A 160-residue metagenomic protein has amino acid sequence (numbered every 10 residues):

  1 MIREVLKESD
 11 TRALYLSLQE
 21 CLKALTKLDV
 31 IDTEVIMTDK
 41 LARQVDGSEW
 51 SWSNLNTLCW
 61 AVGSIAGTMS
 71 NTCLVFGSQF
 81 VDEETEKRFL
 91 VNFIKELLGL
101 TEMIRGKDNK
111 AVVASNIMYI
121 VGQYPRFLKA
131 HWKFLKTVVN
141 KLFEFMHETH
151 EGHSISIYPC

Functional and structural regions predicted by a protein language model:
M1-R88: Alpha-helical repeat/alpha-solenoid scaffolds of the HEAT/ARM/MIF4G superfamily and closely related elongated all-alpha
I2-D10, K40-S53, E96-A111, Y124-F127 (+1 more regions): Helix-loop junctions that connect tandem helical modules in alpha-solenoid scaffolds
A13, S17, T57, N116 (+3 more regions): Alpha-solenoid helical repeat scaffolds
L22-T26, L58-M69, A114-L128, L142-H147 (+1 more regions): Hydrophobic residues within the alpha-helices of tandem HEAT/HEAT-like
V30, M69, C73, R105-S115 (+2 more regions): Alpha-helix boundary/capping segments in eukaryotic regulatory proteins
E34-A42, C59-V62, K87-T101, M118-V121 (+1 more regions): Hydrophobic core segments within long, regular secondary-structure runs in both alpha- and beta-rich folds
E49, S70-I104, N109, Y119-P125: C-terminal low-complexity, acidic/polar tails when present
N56, R88-V91, A111, S115 (+1 more regions): Alpha-helix N-cap/helix-start motif at coil-to-helix transitions, marked by capping-box chemistry
